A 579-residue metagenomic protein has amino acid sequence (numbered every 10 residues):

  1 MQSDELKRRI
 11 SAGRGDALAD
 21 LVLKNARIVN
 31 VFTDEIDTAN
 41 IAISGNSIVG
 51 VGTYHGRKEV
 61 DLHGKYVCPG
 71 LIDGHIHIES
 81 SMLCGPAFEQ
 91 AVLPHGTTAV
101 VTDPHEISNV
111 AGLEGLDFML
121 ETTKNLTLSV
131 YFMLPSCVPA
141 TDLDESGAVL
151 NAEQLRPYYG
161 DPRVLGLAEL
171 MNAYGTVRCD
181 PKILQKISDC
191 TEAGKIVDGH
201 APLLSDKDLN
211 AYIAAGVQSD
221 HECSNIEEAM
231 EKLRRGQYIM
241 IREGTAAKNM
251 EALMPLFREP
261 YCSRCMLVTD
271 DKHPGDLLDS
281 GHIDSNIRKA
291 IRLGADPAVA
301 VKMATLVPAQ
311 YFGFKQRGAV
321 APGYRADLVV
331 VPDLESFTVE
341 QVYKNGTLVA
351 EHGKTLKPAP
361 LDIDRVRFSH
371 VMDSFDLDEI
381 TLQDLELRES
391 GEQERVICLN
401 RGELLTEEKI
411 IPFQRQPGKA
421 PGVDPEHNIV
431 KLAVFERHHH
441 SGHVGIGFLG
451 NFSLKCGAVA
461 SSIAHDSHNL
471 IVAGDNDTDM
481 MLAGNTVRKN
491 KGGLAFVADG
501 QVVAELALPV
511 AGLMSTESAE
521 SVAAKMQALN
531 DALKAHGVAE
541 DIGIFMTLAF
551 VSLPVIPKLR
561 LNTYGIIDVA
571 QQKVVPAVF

Functional and structural regions predicted by a protein language model:
M1-A39, I43-S44, G52, L93-H95 (+2 more regions): Active-site microenvironment of metallo-dependent hydrolases
S3-A12, F88-G194, P260, V503-A507: Divalent-metal coordination cores built from histidine and acidic residues
A26, N46, G64, H75 (+9 more regions): Divalent metal-coordination and catalytic microenvironments
Y54-N125, A473, T478: Metal-associated gating/positioning segment near the N- to mid-region
D73-C84, P139-L150, Q218: Active-site mouth loops of central-metabolism enzymes
P104-I107, P135-C137, N172, P202-L203 (+5 more regions): Short, ordered loop/turn segments at secondary-structure junctions
A111-G115, T141-G147, R178-K182, D208-Y212 (+9 more regions): Short acidic, glycine/serine/threonine-rich loops at helix termini
V149-E169, G175-M240, A247-V268, L278-R292 (+1 more regions): Histidine/acidic residue-rich metal-binding segments in metalloenzymes
